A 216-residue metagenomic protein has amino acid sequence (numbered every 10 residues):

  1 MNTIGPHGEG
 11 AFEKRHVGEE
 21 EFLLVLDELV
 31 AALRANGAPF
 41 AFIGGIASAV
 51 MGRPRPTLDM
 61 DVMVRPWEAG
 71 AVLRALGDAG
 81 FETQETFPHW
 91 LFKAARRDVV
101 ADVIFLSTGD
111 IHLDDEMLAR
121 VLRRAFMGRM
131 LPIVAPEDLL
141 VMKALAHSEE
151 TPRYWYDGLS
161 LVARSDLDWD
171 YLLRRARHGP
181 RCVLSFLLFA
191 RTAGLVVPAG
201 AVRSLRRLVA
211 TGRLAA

Functional and structural regions predicted by a protein language model:
M1-A216: Compositionally biased terminal segments of proteins
